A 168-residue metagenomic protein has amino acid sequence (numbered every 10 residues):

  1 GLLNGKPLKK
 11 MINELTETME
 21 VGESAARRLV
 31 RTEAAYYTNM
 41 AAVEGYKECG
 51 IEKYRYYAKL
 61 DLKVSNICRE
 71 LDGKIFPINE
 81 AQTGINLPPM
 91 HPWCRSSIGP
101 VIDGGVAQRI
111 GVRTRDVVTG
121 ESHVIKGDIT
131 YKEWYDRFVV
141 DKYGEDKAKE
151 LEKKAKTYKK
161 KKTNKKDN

Functional and structural regions predicted by a protein language model:
G1-E14: Structured, charged N-terminal subsegments at the starts of enzyme catalytic cores and at intra-chain domain/subunit
E17-T18, S24, R28-N168: Activation/maturation switch segments at domain boundaries
